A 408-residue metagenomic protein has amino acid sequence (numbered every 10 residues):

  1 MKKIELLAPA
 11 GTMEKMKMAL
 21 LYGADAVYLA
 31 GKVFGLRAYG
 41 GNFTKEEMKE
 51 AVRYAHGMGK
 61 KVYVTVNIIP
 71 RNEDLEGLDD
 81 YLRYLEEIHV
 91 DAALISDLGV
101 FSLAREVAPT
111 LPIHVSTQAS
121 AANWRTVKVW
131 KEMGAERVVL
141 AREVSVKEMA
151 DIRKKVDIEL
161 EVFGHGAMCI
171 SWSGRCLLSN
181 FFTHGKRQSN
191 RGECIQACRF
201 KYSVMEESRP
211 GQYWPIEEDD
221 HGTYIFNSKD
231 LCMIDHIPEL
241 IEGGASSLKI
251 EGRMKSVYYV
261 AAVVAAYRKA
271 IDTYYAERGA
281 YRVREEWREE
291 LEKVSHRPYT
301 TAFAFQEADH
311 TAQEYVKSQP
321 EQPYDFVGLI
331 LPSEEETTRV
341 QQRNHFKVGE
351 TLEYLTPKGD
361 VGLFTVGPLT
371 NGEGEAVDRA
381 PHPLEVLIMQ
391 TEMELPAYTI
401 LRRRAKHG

Functional and structural regions predicted by a protein language model:
M1-L21, A26-V33, V52, M58-I68 (+6 more regions): Surface-exposed amphipathic alpha-helical tracts and adjacent flexible/coil segments at the periphery of soluble enzymes
G11, S96-G99, A122, V144: Short beta->alpha linker loops
R37-Y54: Glycine-rich, positively charged N-terminal anion/phosphate-binding segment
E76, V115-W124: Gly/Gly-Pro- and Ser/Thr-rich, intrinsically disordered tail segments characteristic of DNA damage-repair and tolerance
G99-V100, M168: Alpha-helix capping/helix-boundary segments
S102-A104: Short active-site loop/helix that positions an aromatic residue
A108: Conserved phosphotransfer cores of two-component systems
